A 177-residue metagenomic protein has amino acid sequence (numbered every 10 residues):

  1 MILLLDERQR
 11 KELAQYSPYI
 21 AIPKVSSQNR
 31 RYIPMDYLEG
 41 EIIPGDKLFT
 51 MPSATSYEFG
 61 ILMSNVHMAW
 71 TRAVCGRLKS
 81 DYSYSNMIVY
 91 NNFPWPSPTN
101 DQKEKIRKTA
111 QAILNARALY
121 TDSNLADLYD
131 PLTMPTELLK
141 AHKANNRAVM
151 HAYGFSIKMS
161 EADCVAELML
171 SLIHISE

Functional and structural regions predicted by a protein language model:
M1-K108: Polybasic, glycine- and aromatic-enriched phosphate-binding surface used to engage nucleic acids
W95-S176: Non-catalytic DNA-recognition/assembly elements of restriction-modification systems
